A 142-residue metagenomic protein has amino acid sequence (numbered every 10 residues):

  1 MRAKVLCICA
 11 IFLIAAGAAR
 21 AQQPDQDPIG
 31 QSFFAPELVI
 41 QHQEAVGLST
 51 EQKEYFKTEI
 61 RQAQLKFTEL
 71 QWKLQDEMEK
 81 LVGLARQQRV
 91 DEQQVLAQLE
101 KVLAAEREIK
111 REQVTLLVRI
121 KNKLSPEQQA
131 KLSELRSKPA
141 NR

Functional and structural regions predicted by a protein language model:
M1-I40, Q87, Q93, P126-A130 (+1 more regions): Classical N-terminal targeting signals for secretion and organelle import
L38-K123, K131, L135: Amphipathic alpha-helical segments
